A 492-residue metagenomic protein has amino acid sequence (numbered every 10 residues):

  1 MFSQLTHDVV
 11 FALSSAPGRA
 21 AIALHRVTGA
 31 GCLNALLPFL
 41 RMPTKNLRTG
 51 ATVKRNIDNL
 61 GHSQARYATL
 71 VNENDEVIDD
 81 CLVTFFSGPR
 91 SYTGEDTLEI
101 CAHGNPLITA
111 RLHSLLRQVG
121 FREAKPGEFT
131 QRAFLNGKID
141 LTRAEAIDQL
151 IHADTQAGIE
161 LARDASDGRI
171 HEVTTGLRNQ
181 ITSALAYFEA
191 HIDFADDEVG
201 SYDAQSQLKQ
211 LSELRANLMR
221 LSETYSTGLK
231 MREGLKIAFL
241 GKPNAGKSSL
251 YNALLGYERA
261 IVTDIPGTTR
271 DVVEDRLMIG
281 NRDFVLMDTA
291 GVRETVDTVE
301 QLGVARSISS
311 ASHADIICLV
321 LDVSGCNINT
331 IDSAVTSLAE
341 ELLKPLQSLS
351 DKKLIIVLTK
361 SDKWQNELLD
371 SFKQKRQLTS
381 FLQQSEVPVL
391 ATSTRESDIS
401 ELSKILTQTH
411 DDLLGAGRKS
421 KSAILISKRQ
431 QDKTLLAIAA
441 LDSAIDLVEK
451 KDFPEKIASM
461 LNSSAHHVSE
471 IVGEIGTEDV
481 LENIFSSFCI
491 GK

Functional and structural regions predicted by a protein language model:
M1-E160, D164, G168, Q347-S350 (+1 more regions): A glycine-rich (often HGG/GG-containing) alpha/beta subdomain
F2-P17, Q156-M278, T295, H313 (+1 more regions): C-terminal-of-GTPase-core extension/linker across diverse P-loop GTPases
R26, Y251, D288: Short, acidic/hydrophobic/Gly-rich beta-strand patch recurrent on exposed beta strands that often constitutes part
Y67-D79, V83-S87, G267-T295, H313-I316: Switch I (G2) and immediately adjacent beta-strands of P-loop GTPase domains
R122, D283-V285, P388: Conserved beta-strand segments of alpha/beta enzyme cores
G137, N244, D288: Conserved G/P- and acidic residue-centered "switch" motifs that form tight phosphate/ATP-binding loops in soluble
L286, V320, V357: Generic enzyme active-site microenvironment
E300-G325: Inter-motif core of Ras-like GTPase G domains
